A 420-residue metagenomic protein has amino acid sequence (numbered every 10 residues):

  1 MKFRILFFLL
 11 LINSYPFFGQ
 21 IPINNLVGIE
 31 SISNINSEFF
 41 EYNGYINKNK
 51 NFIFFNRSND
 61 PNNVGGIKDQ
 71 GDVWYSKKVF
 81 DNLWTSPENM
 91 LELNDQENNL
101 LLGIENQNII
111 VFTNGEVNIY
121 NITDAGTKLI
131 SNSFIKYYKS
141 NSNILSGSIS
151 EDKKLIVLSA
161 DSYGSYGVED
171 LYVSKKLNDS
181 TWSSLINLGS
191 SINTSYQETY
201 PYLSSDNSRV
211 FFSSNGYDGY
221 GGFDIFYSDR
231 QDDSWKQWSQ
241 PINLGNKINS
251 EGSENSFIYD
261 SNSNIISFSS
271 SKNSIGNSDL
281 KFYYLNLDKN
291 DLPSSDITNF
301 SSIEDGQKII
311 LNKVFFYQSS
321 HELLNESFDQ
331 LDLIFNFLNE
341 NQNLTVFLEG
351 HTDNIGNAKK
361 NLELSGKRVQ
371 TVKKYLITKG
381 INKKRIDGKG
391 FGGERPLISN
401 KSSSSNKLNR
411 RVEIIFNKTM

Functional and structural regions predicted by a protein language model:
R4-S14: Sec-dependent N-terminal signal peptides
Y15-G19: Sec/Tat signal peptide C-region and signal peptidase I cleavage site
Q20-I310, E326, Q370: Short, conserved micro-motifs composed of acidic
E88, I186, D329-N336, V346 (+4 more regions): Solvent-exposed, polar/charged alpha-helical surfaces in well-ordered, non-transmembrane soluble domains, broadly
L285-T345, T419-M420: Periplasmic peptidoglycan-binding/tethering modules of Gram-negative envelope proteins
E322, E349-M420: Periplasmic OmpA-like peptidoglycan-binding domain that tethers envelope proteins to the cell wall
